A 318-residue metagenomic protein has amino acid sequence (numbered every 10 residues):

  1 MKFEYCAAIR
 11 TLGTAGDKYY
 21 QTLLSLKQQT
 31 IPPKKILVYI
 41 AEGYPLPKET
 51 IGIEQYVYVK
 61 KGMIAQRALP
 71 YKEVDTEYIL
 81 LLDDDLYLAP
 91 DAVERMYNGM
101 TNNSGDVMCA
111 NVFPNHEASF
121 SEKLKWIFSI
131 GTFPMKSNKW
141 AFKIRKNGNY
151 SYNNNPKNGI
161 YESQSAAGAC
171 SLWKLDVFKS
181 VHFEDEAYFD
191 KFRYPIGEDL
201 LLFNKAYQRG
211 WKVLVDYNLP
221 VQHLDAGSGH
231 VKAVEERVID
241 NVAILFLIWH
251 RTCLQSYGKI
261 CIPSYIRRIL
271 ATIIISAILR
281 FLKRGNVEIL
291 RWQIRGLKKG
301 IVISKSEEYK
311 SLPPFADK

Functional and structural regions predicted by a protein language model:
M1-S25: N-proximal low-complexity "stem/linker" segments adjacent to membrane-targeting elements
L24-P33: Short, acidic, metal-binding catalytic loop of nucleotide-sugar glycosyltransferases
Y58-V74: Glycine-rich, basic loop-to-helix element that forms the pyrophosphate-binding segment of sugar-nucleotide handling
M63, I144-R145, Y152-W173, Y194-P195: A recurrent flexible, glycine/aromatic-enriched loop bordering the glycosyltransferase active site that acts as
I79: Short aromatic/hydrophobic "clamp" motif used to bind/position activated sugar donors
D91-K136: Conserved donor NDP-sugar-binding/catalytic core segment of glycosyltransferases
A166-G168, F189-N204: Acidic donor-binding loop at a coil-to-helix junction in glycosyltransferase catalytic cores that engages
N204, Q208, K212-E288: Active-site-adjacent helix/loop segment of glycosyltransferases that harbors family-specific signature motifs
